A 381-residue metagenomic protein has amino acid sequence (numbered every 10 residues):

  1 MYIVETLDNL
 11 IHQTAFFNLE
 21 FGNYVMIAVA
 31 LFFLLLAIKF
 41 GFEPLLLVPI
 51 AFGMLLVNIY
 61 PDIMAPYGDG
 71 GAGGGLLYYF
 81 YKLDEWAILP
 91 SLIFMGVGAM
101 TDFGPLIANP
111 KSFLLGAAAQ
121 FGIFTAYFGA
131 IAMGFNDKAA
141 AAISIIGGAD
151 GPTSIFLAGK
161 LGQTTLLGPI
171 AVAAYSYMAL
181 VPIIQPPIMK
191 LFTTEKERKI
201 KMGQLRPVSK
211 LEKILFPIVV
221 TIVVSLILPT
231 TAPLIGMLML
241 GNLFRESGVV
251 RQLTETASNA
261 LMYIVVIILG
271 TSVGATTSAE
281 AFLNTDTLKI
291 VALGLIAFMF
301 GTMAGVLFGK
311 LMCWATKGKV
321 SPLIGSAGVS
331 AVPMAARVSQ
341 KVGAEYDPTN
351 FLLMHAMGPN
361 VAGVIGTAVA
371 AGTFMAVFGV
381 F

Functional and structural regions predicted by a protein language model:
M1-N18, Y24, P187-F216, V249-E255 (+1 more regions): Intrinsically disordered, low-complexity non-transmembrane regions of multi-pass membrane transporters
V4-N18, K39-F40, M54-I88, L243-V266 (+2 more regions): Hydrophobic transmembrane alpha-helices of multi-pass solute/ion transporters
L31, P105-Y127, S278-G305, A356-N360: Entry/N-cap segments of selected transmembrane alpha helices and their immediately preceding amphipathic helices
I38-L47, P66, L77-F80, M100-L115 (+5 more regions): Interfacial helix-loop-helix linkers and transmembrane-helix boundary segments in multi-pass membrane proteins
W86-A87, F94-M100, L115-T125, G129 (+3 more regions): Alpha-helical membrane segments and immediately flanking helix-loop junctions that form or couple to the substrate/ion
T165-I183, L293-G301, I324-A327: Alpha-helical transmembrane segments
A173-V249: Membrane-embedded hairpin module used as a gating/binding unit in multi-pass transport and secretion proteins
T221-F308: Transmembrane helical segments that form the transport core of multi-pass membrane transport proteins
